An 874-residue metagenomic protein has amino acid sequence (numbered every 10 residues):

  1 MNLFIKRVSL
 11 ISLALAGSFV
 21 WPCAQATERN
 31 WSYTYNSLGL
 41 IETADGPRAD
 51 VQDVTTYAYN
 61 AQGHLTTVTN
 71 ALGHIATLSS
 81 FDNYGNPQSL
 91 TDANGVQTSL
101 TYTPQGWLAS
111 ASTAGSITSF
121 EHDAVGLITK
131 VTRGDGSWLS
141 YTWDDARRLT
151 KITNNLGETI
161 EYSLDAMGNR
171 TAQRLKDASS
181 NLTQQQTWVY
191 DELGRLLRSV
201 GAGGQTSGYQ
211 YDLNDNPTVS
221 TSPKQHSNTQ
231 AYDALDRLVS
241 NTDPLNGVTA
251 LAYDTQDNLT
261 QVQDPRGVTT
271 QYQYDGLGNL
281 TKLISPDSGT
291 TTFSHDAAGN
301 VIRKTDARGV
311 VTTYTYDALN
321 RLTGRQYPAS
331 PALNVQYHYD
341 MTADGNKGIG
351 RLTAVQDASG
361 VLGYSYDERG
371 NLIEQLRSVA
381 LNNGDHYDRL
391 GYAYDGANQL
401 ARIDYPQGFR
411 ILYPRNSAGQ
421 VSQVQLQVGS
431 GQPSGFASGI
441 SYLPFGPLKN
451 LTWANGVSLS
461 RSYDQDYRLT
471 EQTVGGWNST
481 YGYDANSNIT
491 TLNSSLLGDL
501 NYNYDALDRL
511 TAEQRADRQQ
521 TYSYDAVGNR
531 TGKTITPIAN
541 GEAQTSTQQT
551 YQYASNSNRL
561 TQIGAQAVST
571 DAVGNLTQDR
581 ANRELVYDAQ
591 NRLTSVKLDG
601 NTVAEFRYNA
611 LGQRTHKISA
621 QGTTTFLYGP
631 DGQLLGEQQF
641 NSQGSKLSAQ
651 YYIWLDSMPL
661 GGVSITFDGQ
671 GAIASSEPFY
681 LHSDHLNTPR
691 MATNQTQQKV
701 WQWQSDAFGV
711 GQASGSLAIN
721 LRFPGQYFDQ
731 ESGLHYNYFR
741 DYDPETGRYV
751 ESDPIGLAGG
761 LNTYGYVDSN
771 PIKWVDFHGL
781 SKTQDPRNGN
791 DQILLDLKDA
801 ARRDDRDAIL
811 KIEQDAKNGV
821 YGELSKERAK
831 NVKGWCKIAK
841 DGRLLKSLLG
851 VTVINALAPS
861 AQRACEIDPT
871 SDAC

Functional and structural regions predicted by a protein language model:
M1-F4, W21-Y504, D508-S523, R530-S546 (+12 more regions): Extended charged/polar low-complexity repeat regions
N2-V20: Gram-negative bacterial Sec-dependent N-terminal signal peptides
A26-N30, S781-R787: Cleaved targeting-peptide boundary
Y339-T342, Q549-Y553, G669-F739, W774: A motif-centric feature for acidic-aromatic and gly/ser/thr-rich catalytic loops and repeats
T696-G711, E731-L734, Y738-R740, P744-Q784: Short turn/helix-capping motifs enriched in Asx and small/polar residues
K782, K811-C874: Hydrophobic, gly/ala-rich membrane-insertion helices/peptides used by toxins and envelope proteins
